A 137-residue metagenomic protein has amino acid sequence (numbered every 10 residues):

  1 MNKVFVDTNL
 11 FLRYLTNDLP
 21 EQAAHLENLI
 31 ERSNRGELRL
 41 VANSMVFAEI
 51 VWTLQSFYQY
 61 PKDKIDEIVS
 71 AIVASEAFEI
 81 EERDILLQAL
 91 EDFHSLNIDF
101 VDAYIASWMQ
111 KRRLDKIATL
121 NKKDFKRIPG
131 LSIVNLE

Functional and structural regions predicted by a protein language model:
M1-A42, F57-D63, S70, E137: Short, well-structured N-terminal submotif of metal-dependent ribonuclease cores
M1-K3, A106-E137: Acidic, PIN/NYN-like endoribonuclease modules and their adjacent C-terminal/linker elements
R35-E37, S75, L96: Structured helix-beta-strand junction loops
V41, E79-E81, V134: General small-molecule cofactor/ligand-binding pocket signal
A42-V46, I85: Short, conserved alpha-helical segments within structured domains
A77-L120: Active-site neighborhoods of divalent-metal-dependent phosphate/nucleic-acid chemistry enzymes
